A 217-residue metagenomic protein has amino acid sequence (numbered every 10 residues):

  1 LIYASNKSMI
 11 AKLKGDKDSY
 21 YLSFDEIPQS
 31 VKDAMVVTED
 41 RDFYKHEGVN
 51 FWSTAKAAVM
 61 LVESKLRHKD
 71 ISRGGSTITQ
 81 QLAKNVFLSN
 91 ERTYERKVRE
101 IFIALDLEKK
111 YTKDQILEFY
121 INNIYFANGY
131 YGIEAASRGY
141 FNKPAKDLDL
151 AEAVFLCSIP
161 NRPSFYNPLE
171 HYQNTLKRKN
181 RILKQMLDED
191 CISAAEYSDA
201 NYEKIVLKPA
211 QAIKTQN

Functional and structural regions predicted by a protein language model:
L1-N217: Juxtamembrane regions of bacterial inner-membrane/periplasmic proteins, predominantly the peptidoglycan biogenesis
